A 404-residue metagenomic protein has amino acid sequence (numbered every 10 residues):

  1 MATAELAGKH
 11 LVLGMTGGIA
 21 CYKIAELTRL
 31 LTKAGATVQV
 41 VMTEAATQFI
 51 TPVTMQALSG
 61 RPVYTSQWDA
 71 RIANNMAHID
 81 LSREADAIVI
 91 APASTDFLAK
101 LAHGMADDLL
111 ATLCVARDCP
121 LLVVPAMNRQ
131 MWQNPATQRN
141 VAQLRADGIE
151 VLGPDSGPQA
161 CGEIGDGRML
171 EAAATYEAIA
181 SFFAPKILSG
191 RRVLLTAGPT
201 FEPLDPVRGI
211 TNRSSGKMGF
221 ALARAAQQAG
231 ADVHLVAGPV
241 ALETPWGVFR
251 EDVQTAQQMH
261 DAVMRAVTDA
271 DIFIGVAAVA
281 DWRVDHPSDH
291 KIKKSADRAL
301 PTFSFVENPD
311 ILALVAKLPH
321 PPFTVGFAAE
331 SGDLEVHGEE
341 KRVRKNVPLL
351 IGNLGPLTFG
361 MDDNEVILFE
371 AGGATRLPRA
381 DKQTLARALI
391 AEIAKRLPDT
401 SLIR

Functional and structural regions predicted by a protein language model:
M1-L122, N128-R404: A cross-family phosphate/adenosyl-ligand binding-site feature
